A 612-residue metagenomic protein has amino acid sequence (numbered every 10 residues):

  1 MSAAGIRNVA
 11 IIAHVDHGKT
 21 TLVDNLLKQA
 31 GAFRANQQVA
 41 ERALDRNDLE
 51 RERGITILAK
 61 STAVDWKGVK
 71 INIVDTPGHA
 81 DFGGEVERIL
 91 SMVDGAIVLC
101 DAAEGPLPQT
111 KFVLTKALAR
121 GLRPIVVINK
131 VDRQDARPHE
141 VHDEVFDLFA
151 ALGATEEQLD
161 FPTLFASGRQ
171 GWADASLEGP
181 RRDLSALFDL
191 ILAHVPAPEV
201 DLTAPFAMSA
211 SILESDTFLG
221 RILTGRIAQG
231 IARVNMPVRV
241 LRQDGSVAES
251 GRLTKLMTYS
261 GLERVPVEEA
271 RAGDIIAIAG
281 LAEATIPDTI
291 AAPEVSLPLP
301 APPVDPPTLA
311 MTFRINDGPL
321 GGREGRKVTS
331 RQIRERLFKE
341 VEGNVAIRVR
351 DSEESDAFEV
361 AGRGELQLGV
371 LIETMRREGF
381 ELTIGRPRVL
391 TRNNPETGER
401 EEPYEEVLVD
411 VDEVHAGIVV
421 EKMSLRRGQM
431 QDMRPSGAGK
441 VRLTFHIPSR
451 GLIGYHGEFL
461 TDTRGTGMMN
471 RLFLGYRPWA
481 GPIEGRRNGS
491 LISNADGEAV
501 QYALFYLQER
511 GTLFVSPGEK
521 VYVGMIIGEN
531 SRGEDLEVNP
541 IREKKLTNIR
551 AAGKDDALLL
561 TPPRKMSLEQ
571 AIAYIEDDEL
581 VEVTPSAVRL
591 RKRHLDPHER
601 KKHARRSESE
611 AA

Functional and structural regions predicted by a protein language model:
M1-A612: Structural and coupling elements of P-loop NTPases
